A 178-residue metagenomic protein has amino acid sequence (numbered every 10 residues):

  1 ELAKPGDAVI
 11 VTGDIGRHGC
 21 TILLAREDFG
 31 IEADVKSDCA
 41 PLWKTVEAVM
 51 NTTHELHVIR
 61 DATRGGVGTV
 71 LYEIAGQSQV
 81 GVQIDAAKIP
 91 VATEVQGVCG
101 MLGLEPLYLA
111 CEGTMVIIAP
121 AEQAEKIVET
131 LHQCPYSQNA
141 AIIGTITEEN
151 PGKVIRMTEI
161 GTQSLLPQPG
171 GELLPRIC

Functional and structural regions predicted by a protein language model:
E1-S37, K44, R156, R176-C178: Phosphate/diphosphate-binding glycine-rich loops and adjacent basic-rich segments that engage nucleotide
G6, V58-D61, I117, I143: Buried hydrophobic positions in well-ordered alpha/beta secondary-structure cores of metabolic enzymes
V35-C111: Active-site-proximal betaalpha loop/short-helix elements that scaffold phosphoryl/nucleotidyl transfer chemistry
T45, I127-T130: Hydrophobic side chains in well-ordered alpha-helices
A62-T63, G81-P90, Y108-A110, E129-K153: Beta-strand->loop->alpha-helix junctions that form or flank phosphate-binding loops in nucleotide-handling enzymes
G113-A119: Short cationic amphipathic helices and targeting signals
A119-E125: Helix N-cap motif at beta-to-alpha junctions
C134-C178: Acidic, Ser/Thr/Pro-rich beta/coil linker or hinge segments at domain junctions
